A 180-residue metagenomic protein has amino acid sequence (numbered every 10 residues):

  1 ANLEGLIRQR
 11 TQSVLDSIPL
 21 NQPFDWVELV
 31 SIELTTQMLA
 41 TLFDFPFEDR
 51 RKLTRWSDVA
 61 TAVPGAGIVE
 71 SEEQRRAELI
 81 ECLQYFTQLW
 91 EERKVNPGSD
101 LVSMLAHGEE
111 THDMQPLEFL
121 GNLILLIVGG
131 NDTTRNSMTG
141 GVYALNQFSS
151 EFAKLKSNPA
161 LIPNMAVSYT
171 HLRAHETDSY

Functional and structural regions predicted by a protein language model:
A1-R173, S179: Cytochrome P450
